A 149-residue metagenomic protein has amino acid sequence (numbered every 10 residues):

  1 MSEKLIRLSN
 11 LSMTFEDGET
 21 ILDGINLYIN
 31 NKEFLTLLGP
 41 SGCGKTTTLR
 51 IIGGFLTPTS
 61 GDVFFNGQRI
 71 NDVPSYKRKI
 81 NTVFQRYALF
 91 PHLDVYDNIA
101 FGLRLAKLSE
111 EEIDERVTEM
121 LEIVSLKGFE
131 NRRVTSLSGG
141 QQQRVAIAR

Functional and structural regions predicted by a protein language model:
L38-P40: The feature captures the beta-strand-to-loop junction immediately N-terminal to the Walker
G53: Helix-to-loop junction immediately C-terminal to a conserved catalytic motif
T59-R69: ABC nucleotide-binding domain "signature motif"
G67-R69, R104-K107, E111-F129: Conserved ABC ATPase "signature" region
D72, R133-L137, Q141-Q143: Conserved ABC ATPase signature
V83, I147: Hydrophobic anchor residue at the start of the ABC signature
L93-G102: Short coil-to-helix segment of the ABC ATPase nucleotide-binding domain corresponding to the Q-loop/switch region
